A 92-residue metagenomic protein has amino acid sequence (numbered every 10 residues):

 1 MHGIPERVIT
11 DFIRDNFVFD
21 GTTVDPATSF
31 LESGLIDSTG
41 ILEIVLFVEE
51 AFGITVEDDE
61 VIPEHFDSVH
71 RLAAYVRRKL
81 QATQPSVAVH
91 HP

Functional and structural regions predicted by a protein language model:
M1-T22, Y75-P92: Thiotemplate assembly-line natural product biosynthesis machinery
R7, T39-L42: Short alpha-helical elements of helix-turn-helix
N16-L35, I54-E60, V87-P92: Phosphopantetheine carrier-protein modules
I41-H65: Phosphopantetheinylated carrier protein domains
I44, A74-Y75: Generic alpha-helical secondary-structure signal
S68-A74: Short, cationic-aromatic polyanion-contact patches
